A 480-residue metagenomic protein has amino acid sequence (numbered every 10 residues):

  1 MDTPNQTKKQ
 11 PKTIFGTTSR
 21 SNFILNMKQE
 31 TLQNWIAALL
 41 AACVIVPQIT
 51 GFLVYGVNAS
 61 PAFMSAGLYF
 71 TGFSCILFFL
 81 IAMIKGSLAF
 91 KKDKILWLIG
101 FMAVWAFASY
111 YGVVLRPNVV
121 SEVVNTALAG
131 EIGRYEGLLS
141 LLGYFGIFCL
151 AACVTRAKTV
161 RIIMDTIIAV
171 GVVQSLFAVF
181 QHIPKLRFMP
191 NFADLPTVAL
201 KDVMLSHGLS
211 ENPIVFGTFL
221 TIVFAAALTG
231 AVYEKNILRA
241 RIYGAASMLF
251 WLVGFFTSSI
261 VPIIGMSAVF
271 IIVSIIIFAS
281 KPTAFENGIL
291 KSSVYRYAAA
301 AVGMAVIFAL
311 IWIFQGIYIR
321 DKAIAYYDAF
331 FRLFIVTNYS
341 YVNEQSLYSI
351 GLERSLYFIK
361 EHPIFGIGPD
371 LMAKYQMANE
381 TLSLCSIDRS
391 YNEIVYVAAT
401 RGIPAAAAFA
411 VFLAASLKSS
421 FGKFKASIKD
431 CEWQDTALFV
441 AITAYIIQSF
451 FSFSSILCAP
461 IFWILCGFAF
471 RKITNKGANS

Functional and structural regions predicted by a protein language model:
M1-E30: Short, Lys/Arg-rich, polar N-terminal cytosolic tail immediately upstream of the first transmembrane signal-anchor
M27-T31, W35-V46, T71-F79, F107 (+8 more regions): Alpha-helical transmembrane segments of multi-pass inner-membrane proteins
L40-G56, S74-L142: N-terminal hydrophobic segments of proteins, predominantly signal-anchor/transmembrane helices of inner/organellar
T50-P61, S121-A129, L195-S210, S346-I350 (+1 more regions): Juxtamembrane membrane-water interface segments that cap and precede transmembrane helices
L53-A66, S258-V261, S452-S455: Membrane-helix interface and helix-disruption motif detector
N58-I76, P363: Loop-to-helix transition at the N-terminal end of transmembrane alpha-helices
K201, L205-S206, V269, I311-E353: Flexible juxtamembrane loops connecting transmembrane helices in multi-pass membrane enzymes that build or modify
T337-I387, R401-A408: TM-adjacent membrane-interface loops and short helices in multi-pass inner/ER membrane proteins
